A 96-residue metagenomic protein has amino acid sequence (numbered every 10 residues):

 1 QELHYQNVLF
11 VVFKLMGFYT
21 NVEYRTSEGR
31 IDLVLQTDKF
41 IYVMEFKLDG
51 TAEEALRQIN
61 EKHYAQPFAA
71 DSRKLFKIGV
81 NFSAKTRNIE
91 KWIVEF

Functional and structural regions predicted by a protein language model:
Q1-Y5: A short, highly charged nucleic-acid-interacting micro-segment common to nuclease and nuclease-linked defense proteins
L9, L33-L48, K62: Conserved catalytic cores of phosphodiester-cleaving nucleases, focusing on short active-site segments
V11, L15, L56, N60 (+1 more regions): Nucleic acid-processing catalytic cores of prokaryotic defense/repair systems
V12-D38: Active-site metal-binding core of divalent-cation-utilizing nuclease and nuclease-like domains
L15-F18, Y64-F68: Conserved helix-loop functional segments at active or binding sites
S27-I31, Y42, G50-E53, K85-I89: Flexible loop/turn segments at secondary-structure boundaries
L48-A65: Mg2+/Mn2+-dependent nuclease catalytic core
P67, D71-F96: Domain-level recognition of nuclease-like catalytic cores that cleave nucleotide substrates
